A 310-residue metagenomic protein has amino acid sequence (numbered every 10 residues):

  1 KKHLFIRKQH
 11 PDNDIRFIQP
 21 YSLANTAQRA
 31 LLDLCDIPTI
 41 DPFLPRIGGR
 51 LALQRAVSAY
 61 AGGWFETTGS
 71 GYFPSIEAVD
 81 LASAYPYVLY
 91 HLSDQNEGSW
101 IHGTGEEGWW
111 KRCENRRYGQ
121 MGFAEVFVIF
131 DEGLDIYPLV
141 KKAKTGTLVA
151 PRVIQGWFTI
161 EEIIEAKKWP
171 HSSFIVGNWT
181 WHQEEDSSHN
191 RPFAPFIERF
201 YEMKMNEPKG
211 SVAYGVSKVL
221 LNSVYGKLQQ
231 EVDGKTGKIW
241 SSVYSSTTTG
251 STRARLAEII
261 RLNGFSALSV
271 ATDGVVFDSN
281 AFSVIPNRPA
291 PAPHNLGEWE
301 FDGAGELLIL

Functional and structural regions predicted by a protein language model:
K1-L310: Conserved acidic
